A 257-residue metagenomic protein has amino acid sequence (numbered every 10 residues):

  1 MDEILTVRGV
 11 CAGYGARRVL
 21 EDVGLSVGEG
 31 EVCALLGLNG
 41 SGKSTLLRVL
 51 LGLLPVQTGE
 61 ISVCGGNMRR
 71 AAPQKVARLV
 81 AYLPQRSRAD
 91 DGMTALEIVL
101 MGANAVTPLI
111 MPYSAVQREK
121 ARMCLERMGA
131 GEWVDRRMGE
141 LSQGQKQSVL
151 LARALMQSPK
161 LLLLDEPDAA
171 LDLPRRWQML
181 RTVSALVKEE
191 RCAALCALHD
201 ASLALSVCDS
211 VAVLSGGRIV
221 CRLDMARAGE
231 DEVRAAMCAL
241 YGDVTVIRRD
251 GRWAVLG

Functional and structural regions predicted by a protein language model:
L36-L38: The feature captures the beta-strand-to-loop junction immediately N-terminal to the Walker
L51: Helix-to-loop junction immediately C-terminal to a conserved catalytic motif
G59-N67, V76: Conserved ABC transporter NBD signature motif
R137-L141: Conserved ABC ATPase signature
L162-E166: Catalytic Walker B motif of ABC-type/P-loop ATPase nucleotide-binding domains
V233-G257: ABC ATPase nucleotide-binding domains
